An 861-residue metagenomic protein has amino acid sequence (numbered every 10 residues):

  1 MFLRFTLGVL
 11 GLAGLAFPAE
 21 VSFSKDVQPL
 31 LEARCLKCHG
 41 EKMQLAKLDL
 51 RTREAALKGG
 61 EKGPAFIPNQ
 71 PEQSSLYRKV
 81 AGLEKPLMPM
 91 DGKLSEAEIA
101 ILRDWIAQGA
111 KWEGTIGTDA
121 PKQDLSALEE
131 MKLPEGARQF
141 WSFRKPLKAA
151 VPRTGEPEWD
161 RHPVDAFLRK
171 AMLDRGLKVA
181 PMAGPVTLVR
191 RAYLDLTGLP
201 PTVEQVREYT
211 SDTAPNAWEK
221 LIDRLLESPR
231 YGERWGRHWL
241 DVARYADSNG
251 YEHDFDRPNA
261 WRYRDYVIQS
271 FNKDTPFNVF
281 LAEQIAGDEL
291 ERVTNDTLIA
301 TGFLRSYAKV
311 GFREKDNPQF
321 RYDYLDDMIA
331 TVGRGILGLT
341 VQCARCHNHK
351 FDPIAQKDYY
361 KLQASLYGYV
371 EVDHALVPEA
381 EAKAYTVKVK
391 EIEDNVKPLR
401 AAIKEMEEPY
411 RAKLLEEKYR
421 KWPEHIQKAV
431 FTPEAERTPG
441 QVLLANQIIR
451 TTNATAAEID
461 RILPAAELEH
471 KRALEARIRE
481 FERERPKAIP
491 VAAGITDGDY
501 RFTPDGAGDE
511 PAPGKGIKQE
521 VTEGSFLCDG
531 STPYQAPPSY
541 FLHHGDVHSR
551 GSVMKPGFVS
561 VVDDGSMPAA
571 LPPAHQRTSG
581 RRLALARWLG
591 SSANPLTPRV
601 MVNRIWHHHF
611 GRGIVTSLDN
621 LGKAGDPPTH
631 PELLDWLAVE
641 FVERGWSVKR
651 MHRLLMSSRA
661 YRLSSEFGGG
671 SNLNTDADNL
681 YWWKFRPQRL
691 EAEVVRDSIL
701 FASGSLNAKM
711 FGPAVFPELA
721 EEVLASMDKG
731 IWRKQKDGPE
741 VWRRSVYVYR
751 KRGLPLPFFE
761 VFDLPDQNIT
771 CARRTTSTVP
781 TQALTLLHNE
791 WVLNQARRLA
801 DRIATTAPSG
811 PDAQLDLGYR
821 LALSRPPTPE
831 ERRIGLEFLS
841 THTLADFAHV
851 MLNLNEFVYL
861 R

Functional and structural regions predicted by a protein language model:
R4-A16: Bacterial N-terminal signal peptides
F17-R103, W112-K170, V186-R191, P201-Y209 (+6 more regions): Solvent-exposed helix-loop boundary motif
L48-A56, P121-A150, P258-A260, D296-T301 (+8 more regions): Primarily the internal scaffold of c-type cytochrome electron-transfer domains, especially repeated/multiheme c-type
R153-R230, R244-T294, P353, V396-M406 (+7 more regions): Primarily short, surface-exposed interaction patches in extracytoplasmic proteins
G311-D316, L754-D763: Active-site Gly/Thr loop motif
